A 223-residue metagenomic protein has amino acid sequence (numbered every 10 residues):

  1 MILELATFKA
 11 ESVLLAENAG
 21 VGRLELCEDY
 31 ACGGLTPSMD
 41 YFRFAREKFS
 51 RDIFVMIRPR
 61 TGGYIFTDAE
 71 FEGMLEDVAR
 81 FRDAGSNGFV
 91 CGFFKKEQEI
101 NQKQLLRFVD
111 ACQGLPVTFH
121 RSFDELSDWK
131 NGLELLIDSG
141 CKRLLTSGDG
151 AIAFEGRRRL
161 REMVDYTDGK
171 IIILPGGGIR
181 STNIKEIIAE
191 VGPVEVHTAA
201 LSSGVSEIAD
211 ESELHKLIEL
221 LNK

Functional and structural regions predicted by a protein language model:
M1-L24, D29-T36: N-terminal pre-domain/capping segments
L3-T7, L24-L26, A45, I53-I57 (+5 more regions): Hydrophobic faces of well-ordered beta-strands that scaffold small-molecule active sites in alpha/beta enzyme cores
F8-A19, I65-A79, D124-S139, L160-G169 (+2 more regions): Catalytic cores of alpha/beta
K9, Y30, I57-T61, K95-E97 (+4 more regions): Active-site-proximal loop/turn and secondary-structure-junction residues that shape catalytic pockets, frequently
A10-S12, L35-T36, F42-Q102: Active-site beta->alpha loop and helix N-cap motifs at the rims of alpha/beta catalytic domains
L24-L35, R80, A84-K96, C141-F154 (+1 more regions): Glycine-rich phosphate-binding active-site loops on the catalytic face of alpha/beta enzymes
G34-T61, I100-S122, E155-S181, E211-K223: Alpha-helix-loop-beta-strand connector modules within alpha/beta enzyme cores
R82-E134: Hydrophobic, well-structured mid-protein blocks that either form specific transmembrane helices
